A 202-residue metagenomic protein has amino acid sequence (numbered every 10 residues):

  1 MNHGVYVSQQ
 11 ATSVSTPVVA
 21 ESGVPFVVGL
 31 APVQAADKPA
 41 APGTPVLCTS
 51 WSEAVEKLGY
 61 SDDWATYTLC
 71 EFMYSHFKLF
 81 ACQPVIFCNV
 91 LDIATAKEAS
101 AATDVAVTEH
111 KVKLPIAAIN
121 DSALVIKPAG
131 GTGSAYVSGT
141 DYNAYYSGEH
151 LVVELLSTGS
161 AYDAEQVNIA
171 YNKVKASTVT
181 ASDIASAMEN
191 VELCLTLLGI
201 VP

Functional and structural regions predicted by a protein language model:
M1-P202: Surface-exposed assembly/interface segments
